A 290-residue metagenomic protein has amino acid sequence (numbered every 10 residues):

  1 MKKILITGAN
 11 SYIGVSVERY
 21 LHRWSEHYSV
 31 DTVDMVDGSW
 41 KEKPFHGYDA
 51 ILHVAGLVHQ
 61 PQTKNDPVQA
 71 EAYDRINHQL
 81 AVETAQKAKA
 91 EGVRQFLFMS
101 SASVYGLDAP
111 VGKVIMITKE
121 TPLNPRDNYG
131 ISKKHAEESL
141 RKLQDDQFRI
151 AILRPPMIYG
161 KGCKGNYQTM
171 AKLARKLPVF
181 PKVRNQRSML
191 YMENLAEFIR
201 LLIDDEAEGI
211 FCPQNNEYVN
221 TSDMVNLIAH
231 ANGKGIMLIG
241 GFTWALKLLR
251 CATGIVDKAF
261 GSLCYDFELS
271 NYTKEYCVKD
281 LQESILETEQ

Functional and structural regions predicted by a protein language model:
K3-R23: N-terminal Rossmann NAD(P)H-binding glycine-rich loop of SDR-like oxidoreductase domains
G38-E91, Y105-L107: NAD(P)H-binding glycine-rich loop region in Rossmannoid oxidoreductase-like domains and their noncatalytic homologs
A72-L80, L123, D127, I131-S132 (+1 more regions): Glycine-rich NAD(P)-binding loop of the Rossmann-fold in SDR/ketoreductase-type enzymes
V82-N128, A151: Conserved Rossmann-fold NAD(P)-dependent oxidoreductase catalytic core, especially the SDR/UDP-sugar
N124-A151: Active-site Tyr-X1-5-Lys
F148-T169: Flexible, glycine-rich beta-alpha linker
T169-N194, F198-L201, C212: A conserved pocket-lining segment of Rossmann-fold NAD(P)-dependent short-chain dehydrogenase/reductase
F198-V256, E283-Q290: Mid/C-terminal beta-alpha module of Rossmann-like enzyme folds, strongest in SDR-family dehydrogenases/epimerases
